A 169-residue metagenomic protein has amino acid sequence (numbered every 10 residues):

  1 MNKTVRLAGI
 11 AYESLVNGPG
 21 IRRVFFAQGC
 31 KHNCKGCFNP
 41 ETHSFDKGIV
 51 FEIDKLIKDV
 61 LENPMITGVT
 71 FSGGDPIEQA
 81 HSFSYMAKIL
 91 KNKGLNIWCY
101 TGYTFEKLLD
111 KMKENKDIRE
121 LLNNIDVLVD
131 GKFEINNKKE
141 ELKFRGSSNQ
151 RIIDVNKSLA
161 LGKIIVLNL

Functional and structural regions predicted by a protein language model:
N2-I10, I21, N39-L121: Conserved Radical SAM active-site core
R6-N33: N-terminal pre-triad scaffold of radical SAM enzymes
A11, T101, K132, N156: Residues at the C-termini of beta-strands that transition into short coil/loop
E62-F71, V129-K132, L159-L167: Conserved C-terminal portion of the radical SAM core fold that forms the substrate/S-adenosylmethionine-binding
P76, F133-I135: Short glycine-rich anion-binding loops that position phosphate/pyrophosphate groups of nucleotides and phosphorylated
Q79-G94, W98, K138-L169: P-loop/Walker A phosphate-binding loop and immediately adjacent motor/lid segment at beta-alpha junctions
I125-V127: Well-ordered beta-strand positions
